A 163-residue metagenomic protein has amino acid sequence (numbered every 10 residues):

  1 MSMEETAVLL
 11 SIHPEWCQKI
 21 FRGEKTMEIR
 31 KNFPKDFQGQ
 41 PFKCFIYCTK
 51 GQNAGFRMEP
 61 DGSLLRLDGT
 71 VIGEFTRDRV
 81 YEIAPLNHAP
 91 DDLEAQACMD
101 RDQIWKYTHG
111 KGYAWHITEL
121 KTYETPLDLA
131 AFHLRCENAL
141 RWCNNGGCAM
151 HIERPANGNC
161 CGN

Functional and structural regions predicted by a protein language model:
S2-N163: Structured alpha/beta reader/binder surfaces that contact nucleic acids or chromatin modification marks
